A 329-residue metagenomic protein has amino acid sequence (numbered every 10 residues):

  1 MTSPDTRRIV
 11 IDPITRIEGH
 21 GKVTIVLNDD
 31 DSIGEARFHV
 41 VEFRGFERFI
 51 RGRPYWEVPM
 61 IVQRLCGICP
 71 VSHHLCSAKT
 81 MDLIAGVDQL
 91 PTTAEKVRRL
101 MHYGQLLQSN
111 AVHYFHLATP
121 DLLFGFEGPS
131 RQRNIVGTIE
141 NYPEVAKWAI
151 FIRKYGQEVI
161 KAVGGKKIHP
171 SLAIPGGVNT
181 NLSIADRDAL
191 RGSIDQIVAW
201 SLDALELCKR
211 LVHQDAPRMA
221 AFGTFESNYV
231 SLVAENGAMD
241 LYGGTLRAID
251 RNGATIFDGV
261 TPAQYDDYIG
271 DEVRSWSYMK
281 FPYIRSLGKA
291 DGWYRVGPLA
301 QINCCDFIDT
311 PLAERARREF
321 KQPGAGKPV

Functional and structural regions predicted by a protein language model:
M1-V329: Active-site bordering "gate/hinge" segments that shape substrate access to catalytic or cofactor-binding pockets
